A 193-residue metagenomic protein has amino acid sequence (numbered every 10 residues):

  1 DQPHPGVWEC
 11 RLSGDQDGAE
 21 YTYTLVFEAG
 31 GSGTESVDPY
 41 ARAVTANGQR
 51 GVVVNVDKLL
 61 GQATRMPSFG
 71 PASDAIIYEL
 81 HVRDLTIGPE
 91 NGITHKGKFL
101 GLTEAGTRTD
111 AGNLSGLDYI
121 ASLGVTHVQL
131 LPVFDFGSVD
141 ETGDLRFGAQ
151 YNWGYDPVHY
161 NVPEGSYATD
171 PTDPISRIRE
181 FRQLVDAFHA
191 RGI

Functional and structural regions predicted by a protein language model:
P3-E104: The feature marks proteins involved in alpha-glucan
Y23, L80, I120, L130 (+2 more regions): Conserved, mostly hydrophobic/aromatic
F27-A29, F134, V185: Surface-exposed loop/turn motifs at beta-strand-loop junctions within extracellular Ig-like and Fibronectin type III
A63-G70, L114-T126, V185: Short amphipathic alpha-helices and their capping/turn segments at secondary-structure boundaries
D74-A75, L123-V128, H189-I193: Loop/turn elements at helix/coil->beta-strand transitions in domains of secreted/extracellular proteins
N91-T107, D140-A190: Aromatic- and acidic-residue-enriched carbohydrate-binding clefts of CAZyme catalytic domains
L102-I120: Short, acidic/polar
I120-A149: Carboxylate/His-rich catalytic cores and anion/metal-binding grooves
